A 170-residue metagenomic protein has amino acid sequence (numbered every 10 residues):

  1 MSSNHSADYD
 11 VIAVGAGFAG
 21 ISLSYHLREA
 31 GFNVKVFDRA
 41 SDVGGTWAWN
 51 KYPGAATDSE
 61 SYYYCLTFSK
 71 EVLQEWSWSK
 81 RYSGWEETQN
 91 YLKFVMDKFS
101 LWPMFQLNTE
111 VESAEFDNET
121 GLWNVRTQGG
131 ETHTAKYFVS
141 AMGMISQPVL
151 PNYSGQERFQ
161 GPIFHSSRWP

Functional and structural regions predicted by a protein language model:
M1-Y9, F164-P170: A short, basic/flexible loop-to-alpha-helix module at the beginning of a structural domain
D8-V36: N-terminal Rossmann-like FAD-binding beta1-loop-alpha1 element of flavoenzymes
Y9, G31, A135-K136, A141 (+1 more regions): Short, well-ordered alpha-helix to beta-strand connector turns
R28-K51: Glycine-rich FAD pyrophosphate-binding loop
S41, A48-Y91: Glycine-rich active-site loop/strand segments that organize a redox cofactor
T46, K136-Y137, P148-Y153: Short, solvent-exposed loop/turn and secondary-structure capping segments
E71-W78, G84, M142-P170: Glycine-rich dinucleotide-binding loop and its adjacent helix/turn
S79-S146: Feature captures the FAD/FMN-dependent oxidoreductase FAD-binding
